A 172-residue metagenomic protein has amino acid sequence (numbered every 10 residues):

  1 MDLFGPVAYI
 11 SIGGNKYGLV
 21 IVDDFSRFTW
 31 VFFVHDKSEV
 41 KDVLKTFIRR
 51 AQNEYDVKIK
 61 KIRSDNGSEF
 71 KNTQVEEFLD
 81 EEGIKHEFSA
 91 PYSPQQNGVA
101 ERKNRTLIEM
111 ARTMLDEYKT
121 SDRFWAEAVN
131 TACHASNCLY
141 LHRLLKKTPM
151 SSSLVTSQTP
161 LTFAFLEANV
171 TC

Functional and structural regions predicted by a protein language model:
M1-C172: Anionic group-binding determinants
